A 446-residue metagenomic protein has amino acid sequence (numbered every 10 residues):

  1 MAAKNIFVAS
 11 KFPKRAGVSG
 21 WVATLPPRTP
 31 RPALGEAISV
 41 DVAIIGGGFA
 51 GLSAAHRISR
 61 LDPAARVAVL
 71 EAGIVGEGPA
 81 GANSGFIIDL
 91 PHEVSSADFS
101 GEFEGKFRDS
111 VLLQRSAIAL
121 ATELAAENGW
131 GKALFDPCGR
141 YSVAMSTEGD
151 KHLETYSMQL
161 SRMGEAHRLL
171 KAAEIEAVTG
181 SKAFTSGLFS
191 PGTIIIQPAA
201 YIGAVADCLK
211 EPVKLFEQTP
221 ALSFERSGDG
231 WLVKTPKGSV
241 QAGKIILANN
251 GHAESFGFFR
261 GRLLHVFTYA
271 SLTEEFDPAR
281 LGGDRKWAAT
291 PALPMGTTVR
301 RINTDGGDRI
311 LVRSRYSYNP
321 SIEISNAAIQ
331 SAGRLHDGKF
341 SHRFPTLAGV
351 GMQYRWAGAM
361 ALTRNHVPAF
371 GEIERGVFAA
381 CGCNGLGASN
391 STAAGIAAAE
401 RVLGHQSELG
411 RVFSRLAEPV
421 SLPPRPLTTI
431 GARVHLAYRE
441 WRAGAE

Functional and structural regions predicted by a protein language model:
M1-V42, R60-L61, A65-R66: Extreme N-terminal leader/targeting segments of oxidoreductases
G46, L90, T235, A242 (+1 more regions): Short, well-ordered coil/turn residues at beta-beta hairpins and beta-strand->alpha-helix junctions within
G46-A50, A72: Glycine-rich Rossmann-fold phosphate-binding loop(s) that bind the pyrophosphate of adenine dinucleotide cofactors
S59-A82: Glycine-rich FAD pyrophosphate-binding loop
L90-A172: Dinucleotide-binding Rossmann-like beta1-alpha1 core, especially the glycine-rich loop that anchors the ADP
A119, E127-F135, A221, S239-V240 (+2 more regions): Active-site substrate-recognition segment that forms the wall of the catalytic cavity or substrate channel
K151, M158-S161, A183-G243: Helical element adjacent to the flavin cofactor pocket in flavoenzyme catalytic cores
Y318-Y438: C-terminal catalytic lobe of FAD-dependent flavoproteins
